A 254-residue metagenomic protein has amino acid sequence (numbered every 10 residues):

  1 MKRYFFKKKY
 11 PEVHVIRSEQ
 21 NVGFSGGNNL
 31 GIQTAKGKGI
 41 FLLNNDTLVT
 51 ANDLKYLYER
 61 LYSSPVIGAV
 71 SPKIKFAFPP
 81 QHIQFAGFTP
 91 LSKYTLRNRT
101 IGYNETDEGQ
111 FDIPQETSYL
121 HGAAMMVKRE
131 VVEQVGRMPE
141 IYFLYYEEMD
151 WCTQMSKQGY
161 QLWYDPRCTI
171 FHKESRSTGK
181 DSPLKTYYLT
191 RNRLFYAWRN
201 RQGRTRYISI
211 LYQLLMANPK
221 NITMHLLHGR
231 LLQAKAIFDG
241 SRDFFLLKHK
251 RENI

Functional and structural regions predicted by a protein language model:
M1-Q20, L30: Acidic donor-binding segment of Leloir-type glycosyltransferases
R17-A35, N45, Y56: Glycine-rich, basic loop-to-helix element that forms the pyrophosphate-binding segment of sugar-nucleotide handling
V22, D46-L48, I74, Y142: Acidic metal-phosphate-binding loop of nucleotide-sugar-dependent transferases
I40: Short aromatic/hydrophobic "clamp" motif used to bind/position activated sugar donors
T50-F85, L91-K93: Conserved donor NDP-sugar-binding/catalytic core segment of glycosyltransferases
P90-S118: Short, flexible, basic/aromatic active-site loop/helix in glycosyltransferases
S118-T169: A short, conserved alpha-helix in the catalytic core of glycosyltransferases
L184-N192, Q202-I254: Non-catalytic, C-terminal membrane-associated alpha-helical segments of glycosyltransferases
